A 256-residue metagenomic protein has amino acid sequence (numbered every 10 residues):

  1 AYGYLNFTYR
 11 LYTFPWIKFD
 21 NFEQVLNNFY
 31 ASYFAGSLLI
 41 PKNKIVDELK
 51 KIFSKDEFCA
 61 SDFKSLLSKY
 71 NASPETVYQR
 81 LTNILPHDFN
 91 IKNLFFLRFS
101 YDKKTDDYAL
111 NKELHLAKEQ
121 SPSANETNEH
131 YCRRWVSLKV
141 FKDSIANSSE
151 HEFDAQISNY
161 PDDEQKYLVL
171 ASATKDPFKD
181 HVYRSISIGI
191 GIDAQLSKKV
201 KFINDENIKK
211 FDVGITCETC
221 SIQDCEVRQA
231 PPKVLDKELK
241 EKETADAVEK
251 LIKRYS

Functional and structural regions predicted by a protein language model:
A1-S256: Conserved binding/catalytic microenvironments
